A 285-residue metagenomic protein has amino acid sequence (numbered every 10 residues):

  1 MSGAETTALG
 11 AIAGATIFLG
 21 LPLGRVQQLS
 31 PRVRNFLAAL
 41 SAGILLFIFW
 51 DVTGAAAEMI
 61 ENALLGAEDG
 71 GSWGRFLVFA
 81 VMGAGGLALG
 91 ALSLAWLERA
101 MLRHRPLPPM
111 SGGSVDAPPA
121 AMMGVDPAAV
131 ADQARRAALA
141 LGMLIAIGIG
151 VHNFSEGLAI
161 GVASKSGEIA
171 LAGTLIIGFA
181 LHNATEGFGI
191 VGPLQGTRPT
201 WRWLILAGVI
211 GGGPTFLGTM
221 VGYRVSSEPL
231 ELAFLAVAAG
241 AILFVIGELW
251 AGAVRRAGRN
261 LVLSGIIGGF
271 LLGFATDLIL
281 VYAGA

Functional and structural regions predicted by a protein language model:
M1-A285: Intrinsically disordered, metal-sensing/regulatory segments
